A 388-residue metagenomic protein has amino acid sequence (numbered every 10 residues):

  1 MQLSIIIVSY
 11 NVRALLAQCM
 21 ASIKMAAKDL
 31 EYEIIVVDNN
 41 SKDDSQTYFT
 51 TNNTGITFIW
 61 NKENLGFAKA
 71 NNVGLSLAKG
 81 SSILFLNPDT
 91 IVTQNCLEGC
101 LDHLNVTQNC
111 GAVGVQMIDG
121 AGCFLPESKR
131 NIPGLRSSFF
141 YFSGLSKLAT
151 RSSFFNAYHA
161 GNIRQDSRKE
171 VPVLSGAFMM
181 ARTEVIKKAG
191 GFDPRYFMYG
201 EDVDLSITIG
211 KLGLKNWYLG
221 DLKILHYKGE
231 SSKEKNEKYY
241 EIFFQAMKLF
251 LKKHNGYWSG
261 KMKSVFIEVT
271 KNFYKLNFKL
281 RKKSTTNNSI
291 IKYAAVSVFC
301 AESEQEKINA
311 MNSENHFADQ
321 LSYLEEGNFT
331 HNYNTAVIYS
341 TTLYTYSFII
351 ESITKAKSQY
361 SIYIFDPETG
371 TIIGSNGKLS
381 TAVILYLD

Functional and structural regions predicted by a protein language model:
I7, V12-A27, I308-E314: Short, well-formed alpha-helical segments that are part of the catalytic scaffolds of diverse glycosyltransferases
S22, D38-T47, E63: A conserved acidic beta->alpha catalytic loop
W60-A78, G99: Glycine-rich, basic loop-to-helix element that forms the pyrophosphate-binding segment of sugar-nucleotide handling
I83: Short aromatic/hydrophobic "clamp" motif used to bind/position activated sugar donors
I91-E127: Conserved donor NDP-sugar-binding/catalytic core segment of glycosyltransferases
I132-V171: Short, flexible, basic/aromatic active-site loop/helix in glycosyltransferases
R164-S167, P172-L222, E351-T354: A short, conserved alpha-helix in the catalytic core of glycosyltransferases
I207-S284: Active-site-adjacent helix/loop segment of glycosyltransferases that harbors family-specific signature motifs
